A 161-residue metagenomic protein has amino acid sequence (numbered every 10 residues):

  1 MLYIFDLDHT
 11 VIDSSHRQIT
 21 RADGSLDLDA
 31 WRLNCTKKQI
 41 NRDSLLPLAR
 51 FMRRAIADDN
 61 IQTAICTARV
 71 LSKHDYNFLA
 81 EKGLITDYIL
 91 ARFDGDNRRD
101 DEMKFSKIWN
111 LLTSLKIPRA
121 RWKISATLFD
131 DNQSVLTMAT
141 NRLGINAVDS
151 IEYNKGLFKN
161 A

Functional and structural regions predicted by a protein language model:
M1, F105-Q133: Conserved Lys-Pro-Asp/Glu-containing loop-to-beta segment of HAD-superfamily phosphomonoesterases, centered on
M1-R98: Alpha-helical substrate-recognition element adjacent to the catalytic core
L48-I56, I108-W109, L136, T140: Short amphipathic alpha-helical segments and helix-helix/interface helices
Y76-L84, L111, T137-G144: Short, aromatic/basic amphipathic alpha-helical patches
I85-T86, P118, N146: Short coil/loop linkers at secondary-structure junctions
I89-D96, L115-R121, A161: Short, surface-exposed loop/strand segments
D96-E102, G156-A161: Short, charged, surface-exposed secondary-structure boundary motifs
W122-A161: Acidic, Mg2+-coordinating phosphoryl-transfer loop and its flanking beta/alpha structural elements, shared across
